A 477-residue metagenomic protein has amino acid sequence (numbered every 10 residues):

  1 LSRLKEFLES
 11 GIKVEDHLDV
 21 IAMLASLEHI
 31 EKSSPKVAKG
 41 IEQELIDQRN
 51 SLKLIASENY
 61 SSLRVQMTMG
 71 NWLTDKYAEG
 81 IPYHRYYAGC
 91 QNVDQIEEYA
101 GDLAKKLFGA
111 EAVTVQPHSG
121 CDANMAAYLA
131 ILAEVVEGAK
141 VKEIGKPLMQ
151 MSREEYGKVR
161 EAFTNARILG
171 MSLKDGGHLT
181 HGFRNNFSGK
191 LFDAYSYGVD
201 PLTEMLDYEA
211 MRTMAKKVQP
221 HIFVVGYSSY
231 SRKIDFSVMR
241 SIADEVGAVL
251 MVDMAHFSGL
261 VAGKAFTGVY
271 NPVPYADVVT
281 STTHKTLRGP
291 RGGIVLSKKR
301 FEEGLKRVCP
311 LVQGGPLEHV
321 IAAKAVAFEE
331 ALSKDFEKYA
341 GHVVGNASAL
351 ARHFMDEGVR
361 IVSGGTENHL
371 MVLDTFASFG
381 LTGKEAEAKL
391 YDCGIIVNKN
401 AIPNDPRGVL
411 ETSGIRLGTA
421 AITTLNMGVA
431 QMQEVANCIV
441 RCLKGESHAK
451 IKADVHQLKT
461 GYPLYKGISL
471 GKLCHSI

Functional and structural regions predicted by a protein language model:
S2-M23, L27-P35, N346, V409-I477: PLP-dependent enzyme catalytic core of the Aspartate aminotransferase-like
I21-R64: An N-cap/entry alpha-helix motif that binds or orients negatively charged groups
I41-N50, Y60-A110: Glycine-rich phosphate-binding segment of PLP-dependent enzymes
E44-N50, D75-P82, P220, F301-K306 (+5 more regions): Short acidic (Asp/Glu) and glycine-rich catalytic loops that position anionic groups and cofactors
S51-S57, G80-R85, E318-I321, G467-L473: Short coil/turn segments at secondary-structure boundaries
Y86, S119-D122, A325, H342-S348 (+4 more regions): A glycine-rich phosphate-binding loop feature that marks nucleotide/adenosyl-phosphate handling sites
Y99-T114, H118, D122-G358, T375: Conserved PLP-enzyme active-site core in the AAT-like
R360-N426, K472-S476: Conserved PLP-binding catalytic core of the aspartate aminotransferase-like
